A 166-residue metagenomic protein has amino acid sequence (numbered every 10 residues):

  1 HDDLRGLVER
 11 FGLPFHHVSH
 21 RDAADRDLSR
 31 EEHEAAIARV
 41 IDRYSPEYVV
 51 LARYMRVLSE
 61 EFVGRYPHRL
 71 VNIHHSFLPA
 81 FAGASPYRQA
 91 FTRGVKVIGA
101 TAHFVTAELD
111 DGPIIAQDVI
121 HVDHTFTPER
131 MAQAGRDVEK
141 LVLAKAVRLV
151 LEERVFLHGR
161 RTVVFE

Functional and structural regions predicted by a protein language model:
H1-E166: One-carbon transfer enzymes
